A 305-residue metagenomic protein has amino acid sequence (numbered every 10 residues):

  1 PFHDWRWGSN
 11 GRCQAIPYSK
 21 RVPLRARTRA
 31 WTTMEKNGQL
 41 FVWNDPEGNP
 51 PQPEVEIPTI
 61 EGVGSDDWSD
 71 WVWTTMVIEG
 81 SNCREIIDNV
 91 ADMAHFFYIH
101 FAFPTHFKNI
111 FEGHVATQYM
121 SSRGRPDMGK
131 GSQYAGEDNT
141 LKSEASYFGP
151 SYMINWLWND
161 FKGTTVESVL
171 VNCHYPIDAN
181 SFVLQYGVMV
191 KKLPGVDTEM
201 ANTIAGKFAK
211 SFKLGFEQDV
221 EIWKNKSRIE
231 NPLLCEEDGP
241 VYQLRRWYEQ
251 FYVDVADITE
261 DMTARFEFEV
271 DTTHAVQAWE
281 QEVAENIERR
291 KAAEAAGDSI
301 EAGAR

Functional and structural regions predicted by a protein language model:
P1-F41: Active-site-proximal cofactor/substrate-binding loop regions of enzyme domains
W5, F41-W43, W68, W223: Tryptophan-centered motif/residue detector
G38-P46, P51: Internal transmembrane alpha-helix with an interfacial aromatic "cap," most often the third helix
G48-R305: C-terminal catalytic domain of Rieske-type non-heme iron oxygenases
